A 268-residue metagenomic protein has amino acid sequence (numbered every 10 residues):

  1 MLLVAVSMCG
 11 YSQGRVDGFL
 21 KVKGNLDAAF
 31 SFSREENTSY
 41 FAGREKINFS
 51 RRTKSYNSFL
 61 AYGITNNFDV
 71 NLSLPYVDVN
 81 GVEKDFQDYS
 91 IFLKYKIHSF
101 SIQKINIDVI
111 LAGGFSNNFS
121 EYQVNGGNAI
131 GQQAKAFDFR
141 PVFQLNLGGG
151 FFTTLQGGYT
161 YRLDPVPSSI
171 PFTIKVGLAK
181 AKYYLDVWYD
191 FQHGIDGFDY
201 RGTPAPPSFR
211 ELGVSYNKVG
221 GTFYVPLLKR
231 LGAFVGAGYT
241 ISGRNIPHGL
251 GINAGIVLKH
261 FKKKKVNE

Functional and structural regions predicted by a protein language model:
G14-G24, N67, G81-E83, H98-D108 (+4 more regions): Short loop/turn motifs that connect adjacent beta-strands in outer-membrane beta-barrel proteins
G24, R52-Y56, K84-Y89, G131-F137 (+4 more regions): Residues that define the transmembrane beta-barrel architecture of outer-membrane proteins
L26-F30, V70-L72, I91, I105-G113 (+5 more regions): Transmembrane beta-strands of outer-membrane beta-barrel proteins
F30, S58-Y62, L72, I91-Y95 (+6 more regions): Residues on the lipid-exposed face of transmembrane beta-strands in outer-membrane beta-barrel proteins
F32-T38, L74-N80, I97, G113-F119 (+5 more regions): Transmembrane beta-strands of outer-membrane beta-barrel pores
R34-Y56: Surface-exposed strand-loop-strand hairpins of Gram-negative outer-membrane beta-barrel proteins
V82-P167, P206-L212: Outer-membrane pore/translocation modules
K175-E268: Outer membrane beta-barrel transmembrane domains
